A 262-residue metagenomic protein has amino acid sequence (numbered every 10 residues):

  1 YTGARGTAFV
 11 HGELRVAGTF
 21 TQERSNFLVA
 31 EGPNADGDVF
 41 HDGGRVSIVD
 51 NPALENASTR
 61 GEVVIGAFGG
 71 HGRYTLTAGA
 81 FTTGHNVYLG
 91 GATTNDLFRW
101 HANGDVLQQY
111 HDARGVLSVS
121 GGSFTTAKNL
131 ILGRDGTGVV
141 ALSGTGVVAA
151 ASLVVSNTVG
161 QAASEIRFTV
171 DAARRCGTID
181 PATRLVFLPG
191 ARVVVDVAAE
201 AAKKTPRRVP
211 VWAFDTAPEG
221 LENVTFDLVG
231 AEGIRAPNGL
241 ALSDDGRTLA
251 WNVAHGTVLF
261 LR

Functional and structural regions predicted by a protein language model:
Y1-R5, T21-D36, A53-F68, T83-Q109 (+4 more regions): Extracellular beta-strand/beta-solenoid scaffold signature
Y1-T2, A8-G18, Q22-R24, V29-A30 (+8 more regions): Extracellular beta-sheet-rich ligand-binding/adhesion modules
G12, G18-T19, S25, G44 (+8 more regions): Solvent-exposed loop/turn tips at the surfaces of repeat/solenoid architectures
N34, A80, R114, S120-A217: Extracellular beta-strand/loop-rich repeat segments of large surface/secreted proteins
G115, S164, H255-L259: Short structural boundary motif marking the start of a folded domain
E219-L240: Active-site and glycan-interaction determinants of carbohydrate-active enzymes
A236-R262: Short, composition-biased motifs enriched in small/polar/acidic residues
